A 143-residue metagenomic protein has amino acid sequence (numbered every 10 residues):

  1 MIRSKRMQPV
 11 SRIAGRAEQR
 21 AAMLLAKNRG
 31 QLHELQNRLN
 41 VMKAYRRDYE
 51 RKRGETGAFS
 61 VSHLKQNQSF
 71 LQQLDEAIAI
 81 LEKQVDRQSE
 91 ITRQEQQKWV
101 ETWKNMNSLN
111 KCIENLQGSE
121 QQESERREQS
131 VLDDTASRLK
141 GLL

Functional and structural regions predicted by a protein language model:
M1-L143: Charge-rich amphipathic alpha-helical interaction elements
